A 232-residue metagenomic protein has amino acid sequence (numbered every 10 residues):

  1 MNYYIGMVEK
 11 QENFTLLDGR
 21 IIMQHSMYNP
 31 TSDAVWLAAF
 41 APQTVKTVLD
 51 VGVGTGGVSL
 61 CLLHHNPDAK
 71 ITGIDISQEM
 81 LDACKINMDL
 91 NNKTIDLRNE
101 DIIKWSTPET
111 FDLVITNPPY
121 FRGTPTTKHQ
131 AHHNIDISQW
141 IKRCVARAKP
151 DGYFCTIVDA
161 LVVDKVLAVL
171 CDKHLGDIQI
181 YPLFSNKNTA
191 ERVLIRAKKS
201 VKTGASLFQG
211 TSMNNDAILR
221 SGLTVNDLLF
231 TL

Functional and structural regions predicted by a protein language model:
Y3, E9-T47, V53-H65, F208-G210: SAM-dependent Rossmann-like transferase core, predominantly class I methyltransferases with a strong bias toward
R20-I22, K70, T94-D96, G176-Q179: Conserved beta-strand segments of alpha/beta enzyme cores
P30, D136-A190: Conserved Class I SAM-dependent methyltransferase catalytic core
W36-T107, L113-T116, F121-T124: Conserved SAM/SAH cofactor-binding pocket of Class I
K85-I86, T126-K128, L167-L170: Short amphipathic alpha-helical segments
P118-R143: Mobile active-site "lid"/loop adjacent to the S-adenosyl-L-methionine
N188-L232: SAM/dcSAM-binding transferase cores
